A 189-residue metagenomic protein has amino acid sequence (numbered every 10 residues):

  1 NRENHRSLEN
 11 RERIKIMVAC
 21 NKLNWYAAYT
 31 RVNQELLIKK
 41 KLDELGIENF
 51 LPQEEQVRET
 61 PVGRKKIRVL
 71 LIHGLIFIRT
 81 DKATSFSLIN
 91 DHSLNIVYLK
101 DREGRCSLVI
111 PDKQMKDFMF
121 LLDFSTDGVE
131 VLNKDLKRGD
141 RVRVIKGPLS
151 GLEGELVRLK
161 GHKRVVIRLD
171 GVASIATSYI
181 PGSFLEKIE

Functional and structural regions predicted by a protein language model:
R6-R141, V166, G171-E189: Acidic-enriched and Gly/Ser
I67, R143-I145, L156: Residues embedded in well-ordered secondary-structure elements
R138, I145-L152: Short coil-to-beta-strand transition motifs
L152-R158: Short beta-strand-centered aromatic/proline hotspots
K163: Glycine-centered loop/turn positions within well-structured domains that cap or flank conserved ligand/cofactor-binding
